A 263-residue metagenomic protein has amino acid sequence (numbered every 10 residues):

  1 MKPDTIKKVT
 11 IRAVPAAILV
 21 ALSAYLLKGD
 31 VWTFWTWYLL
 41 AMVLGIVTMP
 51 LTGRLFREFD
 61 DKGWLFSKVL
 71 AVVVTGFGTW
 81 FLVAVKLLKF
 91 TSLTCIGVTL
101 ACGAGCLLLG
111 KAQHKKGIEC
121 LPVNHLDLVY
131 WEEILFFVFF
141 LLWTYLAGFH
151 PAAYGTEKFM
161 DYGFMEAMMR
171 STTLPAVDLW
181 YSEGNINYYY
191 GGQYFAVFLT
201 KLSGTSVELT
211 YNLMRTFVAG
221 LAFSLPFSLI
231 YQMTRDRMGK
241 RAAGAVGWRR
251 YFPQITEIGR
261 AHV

Functional and structural regions predicted by a protein language model:
M1-D127: Membrane-embedded, hydrophobic transmembrane alpha-helices
V31, W35, L39, D127-I134 (+1 more regions): Active-site lumenal/periplasmic loops and adjacent helix-entry segments of GT-C-fold, multi-pass membrane
